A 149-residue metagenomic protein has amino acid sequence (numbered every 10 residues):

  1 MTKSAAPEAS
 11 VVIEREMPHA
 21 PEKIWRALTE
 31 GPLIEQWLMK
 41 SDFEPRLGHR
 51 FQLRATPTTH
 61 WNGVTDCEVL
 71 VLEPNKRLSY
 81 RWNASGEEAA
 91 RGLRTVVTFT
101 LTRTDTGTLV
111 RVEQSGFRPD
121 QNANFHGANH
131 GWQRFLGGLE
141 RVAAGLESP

Functional and structural regions predicted by a protein language model:
M1-V12: Short acidic N-proximal helix/loop "leader" segments that mark the beginning of a domain or an inter-domain linker
A6, G116-P149: A conserved amphipathic terminal alpha-helix motif
V12-I13, P32-V64, P149: Short beta-edge strand/loop motif at the mouth of beta-sheet-based domains
R15-P21: A short beta-loop-alpha structural element at the N-terminal edge of CoA-dependent acyl/N-acetyltransferase catalytic
A27-L28, L72: Conserved catalytic core of Hanks-type protein kinase domains
M39-P45, T59-T106, S115: Hydrophobic-ligand binding "helix-grip"
